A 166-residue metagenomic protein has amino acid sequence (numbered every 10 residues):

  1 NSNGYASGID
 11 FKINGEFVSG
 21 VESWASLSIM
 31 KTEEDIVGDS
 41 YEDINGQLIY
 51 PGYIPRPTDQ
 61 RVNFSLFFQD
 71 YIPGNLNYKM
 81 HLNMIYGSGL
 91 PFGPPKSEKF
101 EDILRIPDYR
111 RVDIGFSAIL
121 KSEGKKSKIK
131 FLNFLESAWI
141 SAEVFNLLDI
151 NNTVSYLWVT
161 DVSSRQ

Functional and structural regions predicted by a protein language model:
N1-G89: Gram-negative outer-membrane beta-barrel transporters
A6-G8, P55, I106-Y109, W139 (+1 more regions): Residue-level recognition of hydrophobic positions within alpha-helical transmembrane segments
D10, D113, N146-D149: Acidic active-site catalytic centers that drive phospho-/nucleotidyl reactions and related ester hydrolyses
V18-G20, R61, N75-N77, Y109 (+2 more regions): Strand-connecting loop/turn motifs
S23, I85-P95, A118-Q166: C-terminal beta-signal and adjacent terminal beta-strands/loops of Gram-negative outer-membrane beta-barrel proteins
M30, I36-Y50, K96-I103, T153-S164: Flexible, surface-exposed loop regions and adjacent strand-edge segments of Gram-negative outer-membrane beta-barrel
P55-K130: C-terminal beta-barrel architecture of Gram-negative outer-membrane proteins
